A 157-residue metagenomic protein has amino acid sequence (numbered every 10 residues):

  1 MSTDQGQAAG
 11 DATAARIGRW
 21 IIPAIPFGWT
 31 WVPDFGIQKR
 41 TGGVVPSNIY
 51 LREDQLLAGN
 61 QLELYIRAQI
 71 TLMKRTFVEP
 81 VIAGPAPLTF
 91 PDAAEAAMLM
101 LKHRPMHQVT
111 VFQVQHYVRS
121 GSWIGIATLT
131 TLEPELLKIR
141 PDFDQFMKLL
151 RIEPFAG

Functional and structural regions predicted by a protein language model:
M1-A96, H103-V111, R119-I124, L129-G157: N-terminal targeting sequences that direct proteins away from the cytosol to non-cytosolic compartments
